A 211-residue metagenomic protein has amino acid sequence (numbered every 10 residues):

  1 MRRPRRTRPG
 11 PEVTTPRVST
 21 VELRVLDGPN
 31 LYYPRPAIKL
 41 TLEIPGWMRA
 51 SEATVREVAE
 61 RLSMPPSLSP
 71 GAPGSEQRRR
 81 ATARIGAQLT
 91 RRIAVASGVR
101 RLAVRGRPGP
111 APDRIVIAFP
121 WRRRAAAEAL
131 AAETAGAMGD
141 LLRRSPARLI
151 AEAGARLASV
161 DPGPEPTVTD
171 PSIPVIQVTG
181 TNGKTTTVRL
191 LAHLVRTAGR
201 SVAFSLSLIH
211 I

Functional and structural regions predicted by a protein language model:
R2-M138: Long, basic/Gly/Ser/Thr-rich N-terminal segments that mediate initial subcellular attachment or targeting
P36-L40, R78, R84-I85, I115-I117 (+2 more regions): Phosphate-binding loop of NTP-binding sites
